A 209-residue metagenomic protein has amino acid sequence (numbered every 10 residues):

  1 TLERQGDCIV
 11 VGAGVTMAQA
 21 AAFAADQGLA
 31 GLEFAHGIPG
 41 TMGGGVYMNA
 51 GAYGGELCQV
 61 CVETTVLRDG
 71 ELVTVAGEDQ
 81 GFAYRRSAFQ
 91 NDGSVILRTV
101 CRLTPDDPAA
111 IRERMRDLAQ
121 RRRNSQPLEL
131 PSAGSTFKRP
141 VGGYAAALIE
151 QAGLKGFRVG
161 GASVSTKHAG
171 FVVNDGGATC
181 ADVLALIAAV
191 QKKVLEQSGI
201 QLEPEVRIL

Functional and structural regions predicted by a protein language model:
T1-M42: Anion-binding (especially nucleotide phosphate/pyrophosphate-binding) glycine-rich loop and adjoining beta-alpha core
L2-G6, G45-V46, S94-R98: Acidic/polar active-site rim loop that often engages polyanionic ligands
E3, E33, T65, V206-R207: Residues embedded in well-ordered beta-strands within globular domains across many folds
G12, A35-G37, T65-L67, R98-V100: Short beta-strand segments
V15-M17, G43-M48, G54, F137 (+1 more regions): Short, flexible micro-motifs
T16, G28, A52-A76, A83-Y84: Glycine-rich, mobile lid/loop segments that gate access to catalytic sites or pores
A25-V62, S132: A gly/ser-rich beta-alpha-beta helix-loop segment of oxidoreductase catalytic cores
L67-A185, K192-K193, Q197-L209: Phosphate/pyrophosphate- and phosphate-bearing ligand-binding catalytic cores of soluble enzymes
